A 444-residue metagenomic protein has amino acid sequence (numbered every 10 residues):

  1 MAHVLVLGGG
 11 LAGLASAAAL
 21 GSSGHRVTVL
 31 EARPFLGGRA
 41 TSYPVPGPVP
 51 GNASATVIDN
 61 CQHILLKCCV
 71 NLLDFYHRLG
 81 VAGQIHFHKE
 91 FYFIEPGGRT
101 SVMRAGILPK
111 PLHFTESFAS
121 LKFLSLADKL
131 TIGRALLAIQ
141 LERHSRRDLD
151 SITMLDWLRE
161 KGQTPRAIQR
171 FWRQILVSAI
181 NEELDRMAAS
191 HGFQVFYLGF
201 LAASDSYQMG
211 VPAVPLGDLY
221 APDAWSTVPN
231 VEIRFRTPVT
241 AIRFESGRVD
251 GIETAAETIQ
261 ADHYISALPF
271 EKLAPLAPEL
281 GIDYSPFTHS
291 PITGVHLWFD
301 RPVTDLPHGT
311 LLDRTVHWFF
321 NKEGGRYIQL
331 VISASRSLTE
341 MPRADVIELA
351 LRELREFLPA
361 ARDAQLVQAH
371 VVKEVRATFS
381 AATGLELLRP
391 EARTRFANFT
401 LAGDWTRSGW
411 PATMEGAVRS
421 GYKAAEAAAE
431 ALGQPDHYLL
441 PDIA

Functional and structural regions predicted by a protein language model:
A2-V29: N-terminal Rossmann-like FAD-binding beta1-loop-alpha1 element of flavoenzymes
G21-P48: Glycine-rich FAD pyrophosphate-binding loop
S23, T237-A361, R389, R393 (+1 more regions): Mid-domain catalytic core of redox enzymes that form a hydrophobic substrate pocket/lid adjacent to a catalytic redox
S42, P48-F87: Conserved FAD-binding subdomain of flavin-dependent enzymes
L72-R78, A82-F193: Mobile amphipathic helical/loop "lid" adjacent to a hydrophobic cofactor/ligand pocket
V195-A255, I259: Helical element adjacent to the flavin cofactor pocket in flavoenzyme catalytic cores
N321-K322, E374-L401, W405-S408: FAD-binding beta-loop-beta segment adjacent to the flavin cofactor pocket
A429-A444: Active-site-proximal substrate-binding core of FAD-dependent oxidoreductases
